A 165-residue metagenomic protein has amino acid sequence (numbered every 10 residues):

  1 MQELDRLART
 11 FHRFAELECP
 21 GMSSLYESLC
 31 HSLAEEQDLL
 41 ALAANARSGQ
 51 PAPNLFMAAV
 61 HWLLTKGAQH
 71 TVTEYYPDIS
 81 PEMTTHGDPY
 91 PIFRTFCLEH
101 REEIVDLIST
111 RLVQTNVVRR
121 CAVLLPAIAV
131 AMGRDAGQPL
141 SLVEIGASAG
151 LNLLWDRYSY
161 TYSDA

Functional and structural regions predicted by a protein language model:
M1-V143, S148-A165: Rossmann-like AdoMet
